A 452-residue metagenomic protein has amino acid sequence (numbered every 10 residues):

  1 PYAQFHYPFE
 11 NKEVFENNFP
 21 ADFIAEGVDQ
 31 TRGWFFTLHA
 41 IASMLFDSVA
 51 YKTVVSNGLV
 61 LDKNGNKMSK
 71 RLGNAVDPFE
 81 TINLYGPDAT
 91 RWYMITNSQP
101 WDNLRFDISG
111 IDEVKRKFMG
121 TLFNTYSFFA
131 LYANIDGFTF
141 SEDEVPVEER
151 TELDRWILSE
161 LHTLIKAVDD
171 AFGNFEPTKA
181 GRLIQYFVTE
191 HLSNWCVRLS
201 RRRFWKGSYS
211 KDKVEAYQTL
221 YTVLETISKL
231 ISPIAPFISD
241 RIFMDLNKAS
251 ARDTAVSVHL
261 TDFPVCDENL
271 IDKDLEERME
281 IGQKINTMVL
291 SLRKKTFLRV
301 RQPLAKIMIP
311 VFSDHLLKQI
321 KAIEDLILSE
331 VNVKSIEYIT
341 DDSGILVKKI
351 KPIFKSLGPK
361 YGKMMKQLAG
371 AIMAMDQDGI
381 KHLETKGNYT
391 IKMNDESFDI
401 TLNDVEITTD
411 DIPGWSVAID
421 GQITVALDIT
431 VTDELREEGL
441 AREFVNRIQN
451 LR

Functional and structural regions predicted by a protein language model:
P1-A3, Y7, L45-N83, P87 (+1 more regions): Feature 926 captures the class I aminoacyl-tRNA synthetase adenylation module centered on the KMSKS loop
F15: Cation-handling catalytic/transport regions enriched in His/Asp/Glu
F19-Q30: A short glycine/serine-rich beta->alpha loop
E26, W34, L230-P233: Conserved catalytic-core segments centered on acid/base and nucleophilic motifs
R32-G33, R442: Acyl activation and transfer enzymes in specialized metabolism, enriched for ANL adenylate-forming modules
T37-M44: Short Ser/Thr-interspersed hydrophobic loop/turn segments at strand-loop and sheet-helix junctions that line or gate
Y93-T96: Structured mid-domain segments that build the active-site/substrate or prosthetic-cofactor binding neighborhood
D102-I111: Short, solvent-exposed helix-loop connector elements
